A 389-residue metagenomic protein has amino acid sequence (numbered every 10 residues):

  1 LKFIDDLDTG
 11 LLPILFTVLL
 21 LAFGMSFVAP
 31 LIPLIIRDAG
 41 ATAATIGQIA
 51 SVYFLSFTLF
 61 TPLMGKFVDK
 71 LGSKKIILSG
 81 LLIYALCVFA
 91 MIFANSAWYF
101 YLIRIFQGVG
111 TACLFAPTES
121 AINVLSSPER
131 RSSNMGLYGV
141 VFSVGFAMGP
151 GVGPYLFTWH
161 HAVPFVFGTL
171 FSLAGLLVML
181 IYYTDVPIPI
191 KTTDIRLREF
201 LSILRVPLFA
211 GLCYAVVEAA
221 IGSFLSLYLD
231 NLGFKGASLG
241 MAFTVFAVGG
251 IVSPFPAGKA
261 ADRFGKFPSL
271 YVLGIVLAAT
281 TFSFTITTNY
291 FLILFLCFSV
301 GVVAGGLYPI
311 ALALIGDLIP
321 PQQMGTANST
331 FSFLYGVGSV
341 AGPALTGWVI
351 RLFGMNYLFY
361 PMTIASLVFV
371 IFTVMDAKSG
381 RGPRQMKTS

Functional and structural regions predicted by a protein language model:
D8-I49, F54, E218-L229: Helix-loop boundary and gating motifs at the non-cytosolic
F54-P62, F146-A147, A247-I251, F255 (+1 more regions): Residue-level signature of mid-helix packing/kink "hotspots" within the transmembrane helices of 12-pass Major
T61-G72, P254-G265, I350: Helix-to-loop junctions at the C-terminal end of transmembrane segments in multipass secondary transporters
G72, F93-N95, G265, I286-T288: Helix-breaking motifs and short loop linkers at transmembrane-helix boundaries and internal kinks in secondary membrane
K75-F89, P268-F282: Structural signature of the two symmetry-related core transmembrane helices
W98-F106, F291-S299: Paired small-residue
I105-V141, L314: Cytoplasmic helix-loop-helix junction between adjacent transmembrane helices in 12-TM secondary transporters
T169-I188, F372-A377: C-terminal membrane-cytosol helix-exit motif in multi-pass small-molecule transporters
